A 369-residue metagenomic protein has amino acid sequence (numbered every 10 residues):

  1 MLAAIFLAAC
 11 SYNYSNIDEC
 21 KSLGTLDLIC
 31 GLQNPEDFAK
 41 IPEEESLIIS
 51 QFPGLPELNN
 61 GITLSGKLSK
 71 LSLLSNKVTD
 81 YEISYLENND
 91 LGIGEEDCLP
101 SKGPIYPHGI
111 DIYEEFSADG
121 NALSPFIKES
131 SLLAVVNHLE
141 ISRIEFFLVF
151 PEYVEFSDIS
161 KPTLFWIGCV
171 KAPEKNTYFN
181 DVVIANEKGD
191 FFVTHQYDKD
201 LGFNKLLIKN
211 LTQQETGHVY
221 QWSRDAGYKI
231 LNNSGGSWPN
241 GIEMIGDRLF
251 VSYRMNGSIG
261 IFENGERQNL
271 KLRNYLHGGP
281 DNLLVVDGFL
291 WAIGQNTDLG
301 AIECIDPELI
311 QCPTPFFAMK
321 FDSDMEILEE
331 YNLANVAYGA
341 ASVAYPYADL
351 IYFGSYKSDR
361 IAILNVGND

Functional and structural regions predicted by a protein language model:
A8-A9: C-terminal motif of bacterial Sec signal peptides marking the signal peptidase cleavage site
Y12-P35, I93, T163-I167, E326-L333: A short helix->beta-strand "capping" segment at the edge of beta-propeller domains
D27-G66, G339-A340: Beta-strand-rich domains and repeat architectures in extracellular enzymes and scaffolds, especially beta-propellers
L32-P42, E87-S117, N121-P125, T163-W166 (+6 more regions): Beta-rich, blade/repeat-based domains predominating in secreted/periplasmic proteins but also intracellular
I49-G66, F126-H138, V193-Q214, I293-P313: Short, conserved, GDST-rich strand-edge loop motifs in beta-rich repeat architectures
L64-S75, I141-S157, N210-R224, I310-D324: Beta-propeller blade signature
Y275-Y331: Loop/turn-rich, solvent-exposed surfaces of beta-rich toroidal or solenoidal domains
A340-D369: Blade-level signature of beta-propeller repeat domains, shared across WD40, Kelch, NHL, RCC1 and BNR/Asp-box propellers
